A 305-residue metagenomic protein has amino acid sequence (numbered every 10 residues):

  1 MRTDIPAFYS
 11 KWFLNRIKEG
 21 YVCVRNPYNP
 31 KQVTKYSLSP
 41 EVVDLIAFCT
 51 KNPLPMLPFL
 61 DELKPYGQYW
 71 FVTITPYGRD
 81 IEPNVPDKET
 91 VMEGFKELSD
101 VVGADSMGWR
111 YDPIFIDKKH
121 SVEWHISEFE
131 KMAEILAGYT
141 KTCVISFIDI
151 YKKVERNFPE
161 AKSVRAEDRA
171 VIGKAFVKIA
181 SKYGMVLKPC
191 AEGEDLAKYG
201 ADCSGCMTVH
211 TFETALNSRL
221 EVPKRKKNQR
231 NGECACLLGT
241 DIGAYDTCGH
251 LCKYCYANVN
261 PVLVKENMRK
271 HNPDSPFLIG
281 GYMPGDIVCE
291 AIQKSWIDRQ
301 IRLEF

Functional and structural regions predicted by a protein language model:
M1-I81, K88, F95-E97, A104 (+1 more regions): Conserved Radical SAM active-site core
R2, K51-P53, T73-Y77, D112-I114 (+2 more regions): Active-site beta-loop-alpha junctions enriched in small/polar residues
K18, A137, Y256-N260: Hydrophobic/aromatic-lined pockets within catalytic cores
Y77-V85, P113-E123, N157-R165: Surface-exposed cleft-lining segments at the edges of enzyme active sites
T90-R156, K174-A191: Conserved C-terminal portion of the radical SAM core fold that forms the substrate/S-adenosylmethionine-binding
V154-T240: A conserved mid-domain beta-alpha-beta active-site/ligand-binding segment of alpha/beta enzyme cores
G232-E233, T240-V259: Local cysteine-cluster metal-coordination motifs and their immediate loop/turn environment, predominantly Fe-S cluster
